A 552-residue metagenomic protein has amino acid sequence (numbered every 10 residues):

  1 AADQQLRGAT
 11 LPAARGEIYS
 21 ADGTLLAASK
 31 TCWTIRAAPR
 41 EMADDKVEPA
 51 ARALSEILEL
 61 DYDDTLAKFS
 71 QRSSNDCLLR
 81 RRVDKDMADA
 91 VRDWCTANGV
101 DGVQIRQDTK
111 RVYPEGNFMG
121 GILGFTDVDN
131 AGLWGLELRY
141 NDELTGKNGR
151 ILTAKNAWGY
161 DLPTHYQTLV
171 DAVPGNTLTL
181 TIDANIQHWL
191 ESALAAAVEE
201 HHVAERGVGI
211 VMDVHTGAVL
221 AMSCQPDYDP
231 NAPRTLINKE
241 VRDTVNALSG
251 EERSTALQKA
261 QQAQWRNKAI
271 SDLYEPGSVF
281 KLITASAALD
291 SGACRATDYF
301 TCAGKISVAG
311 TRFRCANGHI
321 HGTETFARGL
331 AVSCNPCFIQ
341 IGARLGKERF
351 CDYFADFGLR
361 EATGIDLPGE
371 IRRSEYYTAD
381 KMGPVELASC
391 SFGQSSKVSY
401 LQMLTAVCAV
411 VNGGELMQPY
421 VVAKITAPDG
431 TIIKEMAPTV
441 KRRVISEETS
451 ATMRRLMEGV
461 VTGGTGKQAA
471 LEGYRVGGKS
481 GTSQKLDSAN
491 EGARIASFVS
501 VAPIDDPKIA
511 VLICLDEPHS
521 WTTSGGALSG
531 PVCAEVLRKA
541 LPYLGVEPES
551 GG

Functional and structural regions predicted by a protein language model:
A1-R7, A197: Aromatic-capped interface at the extracytoplasmic side of an N-terminal signal-anchor transmembrane helix
Q5, T10-A14, N148, H202-R206 (+2 more regions): Short, small/polar residue-rich loop motifs at catalytic or cofactor-binding pockets
A9-E59: Juxtamembrane extramembrane loops of integral membrane proteins
R15, N130, I186, A193-D227 (+2 more regions): Flexible, solvent-exposed loop/hinge segments and secondary-structure transition points
A27, A37, E41, P49-E56 (+4 more regions): Small/polar-residue-rich segments within soluble enzyme cores
A27, N156-V170, V214-V279, I283-P518 (+3 more regions): Beta-lactam-recognizing serine transpeptidase/beta-lactamase-like catalytic domain environment
W33, E48-R52, E56, A67 (+23 more regions): Solvent-exposed, polar/charged alpha-helical surfaces in well-ordered, non-transmembrane soluble domains, broadly
D76, P163-G207: Conserved, well-ordered alpha-helix/loop/beta-strand core segments that scaffold catalytic motifs
